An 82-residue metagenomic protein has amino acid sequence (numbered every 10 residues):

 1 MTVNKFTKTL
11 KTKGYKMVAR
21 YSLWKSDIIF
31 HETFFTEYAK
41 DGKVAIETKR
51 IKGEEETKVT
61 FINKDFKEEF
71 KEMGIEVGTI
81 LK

Functional and structural regions predicted by a protein language model:
V3-N4, K8, K13-G14, T60-K82: Mixed-charge, Lys/Arg-enriched low-complexity segments
M17-M73: Acidic, low-complexity, intrinsically disordered interaction modules
